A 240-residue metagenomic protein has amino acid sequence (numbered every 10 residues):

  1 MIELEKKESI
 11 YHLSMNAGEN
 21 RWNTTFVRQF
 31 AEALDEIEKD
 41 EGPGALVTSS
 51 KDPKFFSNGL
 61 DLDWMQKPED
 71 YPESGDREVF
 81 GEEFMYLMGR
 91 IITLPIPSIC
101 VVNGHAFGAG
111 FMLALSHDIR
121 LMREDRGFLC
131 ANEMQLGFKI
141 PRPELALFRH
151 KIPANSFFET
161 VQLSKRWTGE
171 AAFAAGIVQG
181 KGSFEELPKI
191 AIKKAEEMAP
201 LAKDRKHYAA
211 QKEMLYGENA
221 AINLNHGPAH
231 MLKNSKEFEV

Functional and structural regions predicted by a protein language model:
M1-S49: Conserved CoA-thioester-binding segment of acyl-CoA-metabolizing enzymes
E3, S50-Y86: Glycine- (often His-adjacent) and acidic-residue-rich active-site loop that binds/positions the CoA thioester
A33-E36, E83-P95: Catalytic-core regions built around general acid/base machinery
T48, L113-A114, A172, A191: Hydrophobic/aromatic residues within transmembrane alpha-helices of multi-pass small-molecule transporters
V101-F107, T160-K165: Glycine-rich beta-to-alpha transition loops that act as phosphate-gripper elements at the mouths of alpha/beta enzyme
F107-E159, K194-A195: CoA-thioester-processing core
D118-I119, E159, L163-K165, G180 (+1 more regions): Well-ordered beta-strand positions
M122-R123, G127, A175-N225: C-terminal long alpha-helix characteristic of the crotonase
